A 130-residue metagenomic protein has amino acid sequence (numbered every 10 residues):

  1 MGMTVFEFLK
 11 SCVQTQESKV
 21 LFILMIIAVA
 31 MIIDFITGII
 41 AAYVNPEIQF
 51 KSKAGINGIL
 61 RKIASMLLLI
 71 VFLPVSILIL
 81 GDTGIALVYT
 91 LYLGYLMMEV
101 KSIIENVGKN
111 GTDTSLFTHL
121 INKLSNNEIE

Functional and structural regions predicted by a protein language model:
M1-K19: Short, strongly hydrophobic alpha-helical membrane anchors
I26-K51: Membrane-interface helix-loop junction between the first two transmembrane segments
I27-D34, S65, L69-L73, G94-S102: Alpha-helical transmembrane segments of multi-pass membrane proteins
A42-F50, I77, G81, N110: Transmembrane helix-loop junctions in multipass membrane proteins, especially transporters and channels
I48-S65: Juxtamembrane helix-capping/reentrant segments at transmembrane boundaries
L67-L87: Primarily interfacial, aromatic-capped hydrophobic alpha-helices that serve as membrane anchors
L80-N106: Hydrophobic alpha-helical transmembrane segments and immediately flanking/interface helices in integral membrane
V100-E130: Canonical alpha-helical transmembrane segment with a positive-inside/aromatic-interface signature
